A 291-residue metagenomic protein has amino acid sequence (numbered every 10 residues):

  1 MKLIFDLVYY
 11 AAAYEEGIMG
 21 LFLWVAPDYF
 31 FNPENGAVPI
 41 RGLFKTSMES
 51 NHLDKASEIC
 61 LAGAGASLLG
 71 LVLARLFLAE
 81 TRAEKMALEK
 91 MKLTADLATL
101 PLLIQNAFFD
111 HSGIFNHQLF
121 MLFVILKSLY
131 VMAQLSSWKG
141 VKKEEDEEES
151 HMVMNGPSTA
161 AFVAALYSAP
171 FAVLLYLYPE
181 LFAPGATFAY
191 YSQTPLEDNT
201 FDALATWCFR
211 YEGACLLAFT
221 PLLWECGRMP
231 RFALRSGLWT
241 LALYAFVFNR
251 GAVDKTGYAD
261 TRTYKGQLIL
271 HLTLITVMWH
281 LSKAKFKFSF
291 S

Functional and structural regions predicted by a protein language model:
M1-I18, V141-S168: Cytosolic juxtamembrane helix and N-cap/initiation of the first transmembrane helix
I4-A12, K55-G63, K85-A95, G113-L126 (+4 more regions): Transmembrane alpha-helices of multi-pass eukaryotic membrane proteins
Y14-C60, S168-C208: Hydrophobic transmembrane helix segments
G17, K55-E80, T94-L97, A169 (+2 more regions): Core segments of alpha-helical transmembrane spans in multipass integral membrane proteins
E89-Q105, A218-L222, R235-A252, T273-L274: Hydrophobic alpha-helical membrane segments
P101-H117, V247-K265: Membrane-helix boundary connector in multi-pass membrane proteins
Q105-G140: Hydrophobic, ordered structural segments
K127-E144, L272-S291: Membrane-water interface at the C-terminal end of transmembrane alpha helices
